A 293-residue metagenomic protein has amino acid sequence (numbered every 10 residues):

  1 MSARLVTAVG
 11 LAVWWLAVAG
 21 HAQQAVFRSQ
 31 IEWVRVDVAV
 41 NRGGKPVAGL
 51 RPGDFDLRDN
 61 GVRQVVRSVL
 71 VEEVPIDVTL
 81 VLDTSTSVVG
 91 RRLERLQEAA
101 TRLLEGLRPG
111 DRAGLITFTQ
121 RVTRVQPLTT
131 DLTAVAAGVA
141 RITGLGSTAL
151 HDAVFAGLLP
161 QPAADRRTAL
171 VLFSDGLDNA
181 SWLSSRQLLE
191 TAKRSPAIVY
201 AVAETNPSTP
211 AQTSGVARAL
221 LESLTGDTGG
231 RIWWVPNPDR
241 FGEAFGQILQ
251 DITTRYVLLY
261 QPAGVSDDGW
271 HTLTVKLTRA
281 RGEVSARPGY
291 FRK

Functional and structural regions predicted by a protein language model:
M1-A3: N-terminal secretory signal peptides that target proteins for export/translocation
V6-A19: Bacterial N-terminal signal peptides
G20-K293: Scaffold/interface architecture of coatomer-like assemblies
